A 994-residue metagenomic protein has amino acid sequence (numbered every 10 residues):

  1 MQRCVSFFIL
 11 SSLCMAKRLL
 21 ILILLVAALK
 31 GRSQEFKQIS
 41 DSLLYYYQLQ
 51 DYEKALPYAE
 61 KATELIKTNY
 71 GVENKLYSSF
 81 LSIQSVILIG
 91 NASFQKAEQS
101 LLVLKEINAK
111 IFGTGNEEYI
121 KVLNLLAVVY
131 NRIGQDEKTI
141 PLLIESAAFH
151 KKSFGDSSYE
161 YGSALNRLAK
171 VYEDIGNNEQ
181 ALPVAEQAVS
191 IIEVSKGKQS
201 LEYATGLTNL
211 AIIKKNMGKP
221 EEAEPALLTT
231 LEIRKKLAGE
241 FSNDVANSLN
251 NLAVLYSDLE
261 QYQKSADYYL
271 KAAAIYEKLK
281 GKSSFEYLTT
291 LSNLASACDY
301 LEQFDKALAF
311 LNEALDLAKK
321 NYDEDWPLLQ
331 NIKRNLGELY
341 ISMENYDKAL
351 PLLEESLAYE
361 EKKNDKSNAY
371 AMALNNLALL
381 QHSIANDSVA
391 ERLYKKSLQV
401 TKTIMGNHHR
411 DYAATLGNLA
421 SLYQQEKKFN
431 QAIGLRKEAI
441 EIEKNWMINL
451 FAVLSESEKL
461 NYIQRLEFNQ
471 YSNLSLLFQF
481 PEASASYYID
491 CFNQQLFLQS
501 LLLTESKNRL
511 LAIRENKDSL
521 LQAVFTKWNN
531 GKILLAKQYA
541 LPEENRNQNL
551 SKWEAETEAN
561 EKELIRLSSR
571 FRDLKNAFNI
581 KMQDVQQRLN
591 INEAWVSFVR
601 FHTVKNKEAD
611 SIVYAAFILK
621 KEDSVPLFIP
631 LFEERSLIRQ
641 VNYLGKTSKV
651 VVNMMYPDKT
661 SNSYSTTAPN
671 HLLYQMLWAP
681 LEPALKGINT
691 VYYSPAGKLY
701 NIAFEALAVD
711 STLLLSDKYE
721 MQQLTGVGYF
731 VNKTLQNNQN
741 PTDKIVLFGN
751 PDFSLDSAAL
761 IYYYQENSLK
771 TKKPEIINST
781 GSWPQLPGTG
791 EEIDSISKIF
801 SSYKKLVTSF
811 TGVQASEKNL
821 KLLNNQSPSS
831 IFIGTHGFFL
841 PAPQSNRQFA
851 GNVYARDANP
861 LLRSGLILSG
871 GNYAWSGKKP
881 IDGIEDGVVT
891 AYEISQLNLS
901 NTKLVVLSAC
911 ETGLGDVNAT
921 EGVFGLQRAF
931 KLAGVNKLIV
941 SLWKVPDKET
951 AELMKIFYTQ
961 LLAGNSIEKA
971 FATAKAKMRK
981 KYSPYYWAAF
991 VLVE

Functional and structural regions predicted by a protein language model:
M1-F36: Bacterial Sec-dependent N-terminal signal peptides
K37-Q48, K75-G90, E117-R132, Y159-D174 (+7 more regions): Conserved alpha-helical positions within TPR/SEL1-like repeat arrays
T68-V72, K110-T114, K152-D156, V194-K198 (+6 more regions): Short coil/turn linkers that connect adjacent helices within long alpha-helical scaffolds, especially alpha-solenoid
D305, N312, D316, E324 (+10 more regions): Alpha-helical solenoid repeat scaffolds used for protein-protein interaction
Q499, L564-E994: Catalytic cores of enzymes
